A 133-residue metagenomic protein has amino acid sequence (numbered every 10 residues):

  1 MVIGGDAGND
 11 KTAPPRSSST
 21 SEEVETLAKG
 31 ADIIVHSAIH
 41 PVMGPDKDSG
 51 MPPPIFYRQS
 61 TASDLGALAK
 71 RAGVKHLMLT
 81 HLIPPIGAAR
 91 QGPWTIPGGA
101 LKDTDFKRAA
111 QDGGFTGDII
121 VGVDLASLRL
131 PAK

Functional and structural regions predicted by a protein language model:
M1-I3, V121: Residue-level marker for buried hydrophobic side chains located in beta-strands that build the well-ordered beta-sheet
G8-V123: Cap/insert and terminal regions of metallo-dependent hydrolase folds
V121-K133: C-terminal regions of proteins
